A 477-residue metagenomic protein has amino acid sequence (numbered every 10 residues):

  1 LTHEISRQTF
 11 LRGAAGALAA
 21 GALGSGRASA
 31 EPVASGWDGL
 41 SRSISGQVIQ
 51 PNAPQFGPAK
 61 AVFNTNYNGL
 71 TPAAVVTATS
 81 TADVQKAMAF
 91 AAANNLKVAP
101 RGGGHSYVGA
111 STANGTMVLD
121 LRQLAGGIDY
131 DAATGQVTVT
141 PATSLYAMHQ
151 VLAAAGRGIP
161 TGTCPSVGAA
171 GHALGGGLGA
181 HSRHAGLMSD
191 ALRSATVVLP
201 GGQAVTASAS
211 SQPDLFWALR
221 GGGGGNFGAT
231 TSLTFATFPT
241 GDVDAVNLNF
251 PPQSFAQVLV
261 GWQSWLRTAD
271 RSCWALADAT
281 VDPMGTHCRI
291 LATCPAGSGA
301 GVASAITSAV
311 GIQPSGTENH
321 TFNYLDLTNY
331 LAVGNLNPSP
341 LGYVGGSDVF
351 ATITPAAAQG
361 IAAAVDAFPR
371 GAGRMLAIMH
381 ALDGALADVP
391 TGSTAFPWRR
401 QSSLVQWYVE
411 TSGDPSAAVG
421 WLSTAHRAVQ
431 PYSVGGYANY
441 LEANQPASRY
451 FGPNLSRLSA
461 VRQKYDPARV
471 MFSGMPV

Functional and structural regions predicted by a protein language model:
T2-V477: Soluble FAD-dependent oxygen oxidases
